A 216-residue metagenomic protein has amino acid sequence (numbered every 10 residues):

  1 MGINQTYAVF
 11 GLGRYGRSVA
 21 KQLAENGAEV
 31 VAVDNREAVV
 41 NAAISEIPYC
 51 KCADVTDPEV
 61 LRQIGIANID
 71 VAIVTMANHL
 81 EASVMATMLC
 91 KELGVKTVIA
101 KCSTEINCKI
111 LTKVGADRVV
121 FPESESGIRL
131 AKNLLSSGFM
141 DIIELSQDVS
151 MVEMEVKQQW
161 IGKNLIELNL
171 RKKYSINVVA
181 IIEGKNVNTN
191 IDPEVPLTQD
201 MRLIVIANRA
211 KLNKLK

Functional and structural regions predicted by a protein language model:
M1-K216: Cytosolic regulatory regions of ion transport systems
